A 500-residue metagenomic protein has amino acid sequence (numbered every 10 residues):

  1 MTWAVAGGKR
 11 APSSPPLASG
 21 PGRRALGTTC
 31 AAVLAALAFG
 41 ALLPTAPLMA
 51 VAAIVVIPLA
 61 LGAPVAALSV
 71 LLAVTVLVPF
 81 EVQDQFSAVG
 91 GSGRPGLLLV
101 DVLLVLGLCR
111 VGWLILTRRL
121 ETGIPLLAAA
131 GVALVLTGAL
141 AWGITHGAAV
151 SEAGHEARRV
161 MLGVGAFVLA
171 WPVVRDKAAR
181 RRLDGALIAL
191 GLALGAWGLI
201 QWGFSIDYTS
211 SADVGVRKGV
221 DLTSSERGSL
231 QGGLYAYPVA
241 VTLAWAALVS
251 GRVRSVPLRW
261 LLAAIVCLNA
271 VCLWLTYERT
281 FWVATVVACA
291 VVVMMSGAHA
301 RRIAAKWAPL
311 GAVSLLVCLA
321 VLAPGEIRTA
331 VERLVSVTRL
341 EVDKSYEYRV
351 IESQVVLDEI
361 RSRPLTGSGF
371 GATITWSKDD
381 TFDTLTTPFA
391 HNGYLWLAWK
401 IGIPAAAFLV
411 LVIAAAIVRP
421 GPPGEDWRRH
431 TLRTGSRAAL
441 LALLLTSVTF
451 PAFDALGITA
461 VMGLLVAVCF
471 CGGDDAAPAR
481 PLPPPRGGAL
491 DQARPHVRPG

Functional and structural regions predicted by a protein language model:
A4-A6, A196, W202-S205, S296-L340 (+3 more regions): A membrane-periplasm/extracellular boundary helix in multi-pass inner-membrane enzymes that assemble envelope glycans
P21-L114, W142, L443: N-terminal signal-anchor transmembrane segment
C30-V33, A53, T137-W142, G165 (+3 more regions): Alpha-helical transmembrane segments of multi-pass inner-membrane proteins
A67-V70, L120-L136, L169-I200: Interfacial loop-to-transmembrane-helix boundary motif in multi-pass membrane proteins
P95-L104, L127-G138, A149-P172: Aromatic-anchored transmembrane helix interface
Y208, V335-Q354, D358-I401, P420-G424: Long extracytoplasmic/lumenal interhelical loops at the membrane interface of multi-pass membrane proteins
A244-A247, G435-G500: Transmembrane alpha-helices of multi-pass inner-membrane enzymes
K400-L444, P478-R480: Hydrophobic transmembrane alpha-helices and their immediate junctions
